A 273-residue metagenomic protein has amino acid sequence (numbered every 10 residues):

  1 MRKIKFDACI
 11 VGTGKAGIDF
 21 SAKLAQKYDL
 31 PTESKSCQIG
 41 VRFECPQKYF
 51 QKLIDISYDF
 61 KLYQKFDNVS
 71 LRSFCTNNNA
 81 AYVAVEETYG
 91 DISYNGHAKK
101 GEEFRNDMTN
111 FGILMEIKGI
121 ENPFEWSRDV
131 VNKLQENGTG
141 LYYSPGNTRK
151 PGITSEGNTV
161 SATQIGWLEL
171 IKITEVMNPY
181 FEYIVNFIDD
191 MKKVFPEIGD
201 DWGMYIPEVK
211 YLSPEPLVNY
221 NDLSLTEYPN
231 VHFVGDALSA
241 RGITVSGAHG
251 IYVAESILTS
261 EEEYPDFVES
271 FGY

Functional and structural regions predicted by a protein language model:
M1-Y273: Residues forming the flavin
